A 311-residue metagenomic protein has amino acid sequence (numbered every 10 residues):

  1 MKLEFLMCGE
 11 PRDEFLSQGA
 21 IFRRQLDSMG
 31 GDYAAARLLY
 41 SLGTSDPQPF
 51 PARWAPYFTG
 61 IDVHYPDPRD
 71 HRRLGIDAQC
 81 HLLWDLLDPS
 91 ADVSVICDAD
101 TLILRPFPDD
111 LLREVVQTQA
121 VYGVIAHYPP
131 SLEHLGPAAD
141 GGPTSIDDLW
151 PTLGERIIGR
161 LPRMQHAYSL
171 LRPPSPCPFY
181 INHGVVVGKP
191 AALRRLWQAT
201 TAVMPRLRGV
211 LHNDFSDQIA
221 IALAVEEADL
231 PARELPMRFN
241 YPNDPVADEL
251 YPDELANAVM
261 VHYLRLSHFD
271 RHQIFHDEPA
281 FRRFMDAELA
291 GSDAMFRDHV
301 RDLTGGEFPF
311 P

Functional and structural regions predicted by a protein language model:
M1-R72, D88-A91, E227, R265 (+1 more regions): N-terminal anchoring/stem segment of glycosyltransferases
E10-R12, S45-P47, T101-I103, H127-P130 (+4 more regions): Short, solvent-exposed loop/turn segments at secondary-structure junctions
S17-A20, R24, D77-H81, F215-I219 (+1 more regions): A structural signal for well-ordered alpha-helical segments within the folded catalytic domains of diverse enzymes
P68-C97, L102-R113, A120-V124, A220 (+1 more regions): A conserved donor-nucleotide-binding helix/loop in the catalytic core of Leloir-type glycosyltransferases
I103-D147: Conserved donor-nucleotide/metal-binding helix-loop-beta segment in metal-dependent transferases, i.e., the alpha-helix
E133-R172: Charged, glycine/proline-rich intrinsically disordered loops and linkers
R156-M260, L264-L266: Catalytic core and acceptor-binding pocket of nucleotide-sugar-dependent glycosyltransferases
N240-P311: C-terminal catalytic/acceptor-binding lobe
